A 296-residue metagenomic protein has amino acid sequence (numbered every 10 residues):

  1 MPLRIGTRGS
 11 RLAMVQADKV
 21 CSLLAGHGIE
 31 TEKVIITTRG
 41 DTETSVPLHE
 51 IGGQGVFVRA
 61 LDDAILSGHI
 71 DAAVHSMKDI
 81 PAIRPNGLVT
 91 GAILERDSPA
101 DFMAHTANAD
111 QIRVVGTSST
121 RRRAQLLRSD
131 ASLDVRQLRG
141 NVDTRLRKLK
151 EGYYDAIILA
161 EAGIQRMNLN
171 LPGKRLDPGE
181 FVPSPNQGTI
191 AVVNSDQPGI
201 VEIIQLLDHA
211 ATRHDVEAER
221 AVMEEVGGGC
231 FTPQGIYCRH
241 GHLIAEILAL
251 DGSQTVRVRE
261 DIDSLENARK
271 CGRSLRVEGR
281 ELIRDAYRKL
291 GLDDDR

Functional and structural regions predicted by a protein language model:
P2-T37, E43, E50, R123 (+1 more regions): Small-molecule-sensing regulatory modules
R4-G6, A73, G91, G116 (+1 more regions): Short, well-ordered beta-strand segments
G28-E30, S45, D71, G87 (+2 more regions): A generic structural signal for alpha->beta connector loops
V46-A72: Short, structured active-site "lid" loops
D63, A104-T106, R147: Alpha-helical segments flanking ligand/cofactor-binding loops in enzyme cores
I70-V74, D155-A156: Short, Asp-centered acidic motifs that coordinate Mg2+ and/or phosphate in catalytic or ligand-binding sites
M77-I80, R84-R136: A conserved helix-loop-strand patch within extracytoplasmic ligand-binding domains of the periplasmic binding
